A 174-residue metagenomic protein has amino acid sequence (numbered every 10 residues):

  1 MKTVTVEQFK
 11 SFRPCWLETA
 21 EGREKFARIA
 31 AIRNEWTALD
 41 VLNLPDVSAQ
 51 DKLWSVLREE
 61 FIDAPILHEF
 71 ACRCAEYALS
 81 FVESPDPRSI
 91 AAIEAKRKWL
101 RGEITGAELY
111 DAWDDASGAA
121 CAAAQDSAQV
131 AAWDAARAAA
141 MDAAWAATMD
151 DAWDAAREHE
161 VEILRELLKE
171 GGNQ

Functional and structural regions predicted by a protein language model:
M1-Q174: Short, glycine-biased loop/turn motifs at secondary-structure junctions and in low-complexity Ser/Thr/Pro-rich termini
